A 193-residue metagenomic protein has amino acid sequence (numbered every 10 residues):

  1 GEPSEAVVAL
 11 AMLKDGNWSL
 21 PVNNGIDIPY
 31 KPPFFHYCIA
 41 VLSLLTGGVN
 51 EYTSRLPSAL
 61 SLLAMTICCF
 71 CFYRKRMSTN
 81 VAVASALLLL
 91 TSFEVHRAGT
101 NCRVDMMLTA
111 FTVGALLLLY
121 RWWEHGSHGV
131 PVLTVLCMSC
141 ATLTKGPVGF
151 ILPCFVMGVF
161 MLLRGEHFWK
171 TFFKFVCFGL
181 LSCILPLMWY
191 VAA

Functional and structural regions predicted by a protein language model:
S4-D27, F34-Y37, V41: Extracytosolic helix-loop segments that constitute the early lumenal/periplasmic catalytic or substrate-binding loops
E5-A11, G149-A193: Transmembrane-lumen/periplasm boundary regions of multi-pass, lipid-linked membrane glycan transferases
C38-P57: Juxtamembrane segments of multi-pass membrane glycosylation machinery that transfer sugars from lipid-linked donors
E51, R55, E94-L108: Short acidic/glycine- and proline-prone juxtamembrane loop motifs at membrane-interface regions of multi-pass membrane
L56-R76, G114: Transmembrane-helix motifs of polytopic, lipid-linked glycan transferases
A64, C68, L89, L108-E124 (+2 more regions): Specific aromatic-rich, kink-prone transmembrane helix
I67-T91: Transmembrane-helix signature of polytopic, membrane-embedded enzymes that assemble or transfer cell-envelope glycans
K75-N80, A115-P131, A141: Membrane-interface transmembrane helices that cradle and orient dolichyl/undecaprenyl
